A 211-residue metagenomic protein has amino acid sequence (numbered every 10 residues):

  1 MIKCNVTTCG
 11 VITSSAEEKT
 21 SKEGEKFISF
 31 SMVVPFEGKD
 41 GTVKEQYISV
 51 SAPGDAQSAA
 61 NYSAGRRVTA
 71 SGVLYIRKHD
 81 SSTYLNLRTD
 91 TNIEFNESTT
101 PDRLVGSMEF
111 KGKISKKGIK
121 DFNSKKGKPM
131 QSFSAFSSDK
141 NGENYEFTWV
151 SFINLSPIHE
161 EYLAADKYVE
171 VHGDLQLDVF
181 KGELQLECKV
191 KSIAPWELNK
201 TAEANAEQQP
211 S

Functional and structural regions predicted by a protein language model:
M1-N5, C9, A16-K26, E37-V43 (+2 more regions): Acidic, gly/ser/pro-rich intrinsically disordered tails
S14-E17, Q57: Short secondary-structure capping/turn segments at boundaries of alpha-helices and beta-strands
Q46, V50-D55, R66-V73, H79 (+1 more regions): Extreme N-terminal targeting and regulatory segments of eukaryotic proteins
D55-A70, L155-E170: Short nucleic-acid-contacting surface segments enriched for D/E, G, S/T with interspersed K/R
G65-H79, K167-F180: Flexible glycine-rich surface loops and low-complexity tracts that mediate binding to linear polymers
R66, T83-L85, G106, Q131: Generic beta-strand structural signal
L74-T100: Short, structured interface segments
